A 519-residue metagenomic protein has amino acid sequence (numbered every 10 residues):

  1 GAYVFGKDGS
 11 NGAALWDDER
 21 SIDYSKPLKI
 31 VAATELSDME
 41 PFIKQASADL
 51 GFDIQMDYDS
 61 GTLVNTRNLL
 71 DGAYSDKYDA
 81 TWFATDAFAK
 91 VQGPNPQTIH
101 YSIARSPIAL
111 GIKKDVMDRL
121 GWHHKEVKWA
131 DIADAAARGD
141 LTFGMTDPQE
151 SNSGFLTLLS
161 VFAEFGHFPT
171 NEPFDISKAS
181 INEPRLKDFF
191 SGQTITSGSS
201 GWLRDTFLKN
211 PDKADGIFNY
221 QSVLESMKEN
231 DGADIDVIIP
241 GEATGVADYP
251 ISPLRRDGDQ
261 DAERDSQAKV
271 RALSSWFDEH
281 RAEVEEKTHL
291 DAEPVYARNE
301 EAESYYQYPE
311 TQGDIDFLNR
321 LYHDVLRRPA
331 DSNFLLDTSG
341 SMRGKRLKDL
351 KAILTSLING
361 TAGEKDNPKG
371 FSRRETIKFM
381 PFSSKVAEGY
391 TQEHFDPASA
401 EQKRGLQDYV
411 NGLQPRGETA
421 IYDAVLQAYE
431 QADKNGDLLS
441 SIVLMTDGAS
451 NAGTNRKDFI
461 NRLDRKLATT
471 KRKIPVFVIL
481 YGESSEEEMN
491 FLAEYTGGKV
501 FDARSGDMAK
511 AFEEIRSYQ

Functional and structural regions predicted by a protein language model:
G12-D147: N-terminal segment of the mature folded domain
L15, A292-F334, S339-K348, E430: Acidic, polar low-complexity linker/tail segments
S102-L110, E183-F190, D231-A262, S266: Periplasmic-binding protein-like
T146-Q149, A272-Y296: Periplasmic-binding protein-like
A163, F168-I239: Ligand-binding pocket segment of bilobal, Venus flytrap-like solute-binding proteins
G232, G448-G506, E513-I515: VWA/integrin I-like adhesion module and closely mimicked acidic/polar interface patches used
V325-H394, V425, S441-T446, I479-S484: Von Willebrand factor
A387-G389, H394-S440, F477-E487, K510-A511: Von Willebrand factor
